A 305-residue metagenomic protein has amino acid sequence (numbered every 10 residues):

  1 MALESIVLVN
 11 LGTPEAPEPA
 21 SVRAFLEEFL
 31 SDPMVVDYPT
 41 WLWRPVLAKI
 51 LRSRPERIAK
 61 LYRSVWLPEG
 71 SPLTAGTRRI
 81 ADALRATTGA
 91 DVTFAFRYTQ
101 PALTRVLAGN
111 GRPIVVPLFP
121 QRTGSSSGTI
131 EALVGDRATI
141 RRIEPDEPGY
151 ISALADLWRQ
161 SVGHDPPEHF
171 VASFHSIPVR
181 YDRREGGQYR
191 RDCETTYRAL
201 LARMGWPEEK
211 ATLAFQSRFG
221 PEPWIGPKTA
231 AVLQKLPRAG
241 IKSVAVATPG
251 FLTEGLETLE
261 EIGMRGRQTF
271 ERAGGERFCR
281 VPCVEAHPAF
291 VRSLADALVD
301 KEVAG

Functional and structural regions predicted by a protein language model:
M1-G305: Active-site-proximal alpha-helix that buttresses catalytic centers in soluble enzyme cores
